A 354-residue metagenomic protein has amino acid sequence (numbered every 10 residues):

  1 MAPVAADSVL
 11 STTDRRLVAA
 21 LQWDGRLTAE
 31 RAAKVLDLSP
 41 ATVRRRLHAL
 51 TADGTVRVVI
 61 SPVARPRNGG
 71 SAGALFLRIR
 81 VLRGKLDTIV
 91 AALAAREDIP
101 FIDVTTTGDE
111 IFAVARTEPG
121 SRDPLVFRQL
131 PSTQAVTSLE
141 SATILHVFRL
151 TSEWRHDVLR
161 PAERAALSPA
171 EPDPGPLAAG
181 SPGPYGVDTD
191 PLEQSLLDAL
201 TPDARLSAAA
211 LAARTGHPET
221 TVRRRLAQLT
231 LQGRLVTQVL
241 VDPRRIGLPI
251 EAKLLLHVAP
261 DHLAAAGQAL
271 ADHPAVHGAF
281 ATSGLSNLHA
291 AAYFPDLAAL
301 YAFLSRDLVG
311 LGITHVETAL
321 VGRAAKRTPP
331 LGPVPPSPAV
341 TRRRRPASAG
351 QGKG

Functional and structural regions predicted by a protein language model:
M1-G354: A compositional/biophysical signature of low hydrophobicity enriched in polar/charged and small residues
